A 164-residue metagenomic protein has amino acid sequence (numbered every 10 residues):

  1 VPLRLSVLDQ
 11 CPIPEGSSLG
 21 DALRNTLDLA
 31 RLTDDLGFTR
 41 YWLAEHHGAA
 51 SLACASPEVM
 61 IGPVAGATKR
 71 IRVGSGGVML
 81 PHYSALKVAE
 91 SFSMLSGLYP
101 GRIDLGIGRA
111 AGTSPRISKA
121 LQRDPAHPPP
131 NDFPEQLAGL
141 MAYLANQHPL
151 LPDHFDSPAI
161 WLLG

Functional and structural regions predicted by a protein language model:
V1-I71: N-terminal beta1-alpha1-beta2 module of alpha/beta enzyme domains
P2-L19, P81-Q147: Flexible, glycine-rich active-site loops centered on histidine and acidic residues that chelate a metal or position
L5-D9, Y41-L43, V73-G76, I103-I107 (+1 more regions): Hydrophobic faces of well-ordered beta-strands that scaffold small-molecule active sites in alpha/beta enzyme cores
L32-G37, A67-T68, Q136-G139, Y143-L150: A structural motif corresponding to the C-terminal end of an alpha-helix and its immediate exit/capping segment
A49-A53, V78-Y83, P158: Glycine-rich "substrate-gating" loop/helix at the edge of Rossmann-like oxidoreductase active sites
A53, P129, W161-L163: Glycine- and other small-residue-rich loops at beta-strand/loop junctions that grip anionic moieties
A55-S56, L86-V88, G164: Short, glycine/acidic-rich beta->alpha junctions
P152-F155: Solvent-exposed alpha-helices and their adjacent loops that cap or buttress functional pockets in soluble metabolic
